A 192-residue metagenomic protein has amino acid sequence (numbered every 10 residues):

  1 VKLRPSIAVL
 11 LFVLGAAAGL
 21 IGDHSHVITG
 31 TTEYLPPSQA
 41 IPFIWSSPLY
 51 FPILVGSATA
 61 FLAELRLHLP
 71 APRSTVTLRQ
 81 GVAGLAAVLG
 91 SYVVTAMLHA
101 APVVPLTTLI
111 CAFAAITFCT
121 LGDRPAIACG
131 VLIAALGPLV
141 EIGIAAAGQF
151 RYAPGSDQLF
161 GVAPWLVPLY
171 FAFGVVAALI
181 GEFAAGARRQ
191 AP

Functional and structural regions predicted by a protein language model:
V1-P192: Aromatic-rich, lipid-facing transmembrane alpha helices and their immediate juxtamembrane interface loops in integral
